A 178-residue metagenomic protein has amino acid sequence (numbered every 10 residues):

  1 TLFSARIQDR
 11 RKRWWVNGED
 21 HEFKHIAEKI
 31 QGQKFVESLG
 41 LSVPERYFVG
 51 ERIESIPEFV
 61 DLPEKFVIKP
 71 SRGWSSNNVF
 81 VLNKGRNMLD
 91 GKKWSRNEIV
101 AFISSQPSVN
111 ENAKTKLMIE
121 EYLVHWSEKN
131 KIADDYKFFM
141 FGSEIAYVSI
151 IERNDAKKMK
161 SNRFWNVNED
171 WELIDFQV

Functional and structural regions predicted by a protein language model:
T1-A5, D170: Extended, charge-rich helix/loop segments that form flexible, surface "patches" used to engage negatively charged
I7-K84, R96-V109, K116: A conserved helix-loop-beta module that forms one wall/lid of the active-site cleft in ATP-utilizing catalytic domains
Q33, E54-P57, W74-V79, M88-G91 (+3 more regions): Short catalytic/ligand-binding loop motif for oxyanion handling, primarily in non-cytosolic enzymes, centered on
S71-W74, G85-R86, L123, G142-E144: Short, flexible active-site-adjacent loop segments at beta-strand->alpha-helix junctions, enriched in small/polar
K92-Q177: Phosphate-binding site of ATP-dependent enzymes
